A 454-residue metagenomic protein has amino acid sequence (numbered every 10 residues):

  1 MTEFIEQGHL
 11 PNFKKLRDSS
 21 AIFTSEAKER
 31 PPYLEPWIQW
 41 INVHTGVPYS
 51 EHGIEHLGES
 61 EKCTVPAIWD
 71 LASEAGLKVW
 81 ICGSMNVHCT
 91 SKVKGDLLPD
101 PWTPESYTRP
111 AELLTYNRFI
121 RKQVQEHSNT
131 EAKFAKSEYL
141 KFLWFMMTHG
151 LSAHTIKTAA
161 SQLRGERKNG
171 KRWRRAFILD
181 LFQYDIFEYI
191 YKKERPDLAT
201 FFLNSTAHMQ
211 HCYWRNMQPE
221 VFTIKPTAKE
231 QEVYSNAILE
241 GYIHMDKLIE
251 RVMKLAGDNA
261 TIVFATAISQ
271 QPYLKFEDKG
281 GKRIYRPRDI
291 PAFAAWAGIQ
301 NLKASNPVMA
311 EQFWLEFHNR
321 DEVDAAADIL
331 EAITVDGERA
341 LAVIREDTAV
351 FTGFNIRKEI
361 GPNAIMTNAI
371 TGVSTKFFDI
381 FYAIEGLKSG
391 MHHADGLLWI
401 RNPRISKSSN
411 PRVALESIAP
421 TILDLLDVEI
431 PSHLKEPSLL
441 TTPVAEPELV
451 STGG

Functional and structural regions predicted by a protein language model:
M1, N12, E240-K279, L398 (+1 more regions): Metal-dependent active-site segment of extracytoplasmic phospho-/sulfohydrolases and closely related
M1, P31-P32, P48-S50, M85-C89 (+9 more regions): Short, solvent-exposed loop/turn segments at secondary-structure junctions
T2-I38, K78-C82: Short, structured active-site-proximal loop/turn typified by the sulfatase FGly-forming signature C/S-X-P-X-R
F4-P11, G95-P99, R215-P219, K275-I284: Short secondary-structure boundary/capping segments
N42-V221, K225, Q312, A325: His/Asp/Glu-rich, glycine-adjacent segments that coordinate divalent cations and/or stabilize oxyanion chemistry on
E55-S60, V65-D70, A75, H88-K92 (+2 more regions): Membrane-interface soluble catalytic domains
V65, D180-E188, I238-M253: Short, hydrophobic/amphipathic alpha-helical packing segments that form internal helix faces or helix-helix interfaces
R215-S235, G372-K376: A solvent-exposed, charged loop/short amphipathic helix patch at secondary-structure junctions
